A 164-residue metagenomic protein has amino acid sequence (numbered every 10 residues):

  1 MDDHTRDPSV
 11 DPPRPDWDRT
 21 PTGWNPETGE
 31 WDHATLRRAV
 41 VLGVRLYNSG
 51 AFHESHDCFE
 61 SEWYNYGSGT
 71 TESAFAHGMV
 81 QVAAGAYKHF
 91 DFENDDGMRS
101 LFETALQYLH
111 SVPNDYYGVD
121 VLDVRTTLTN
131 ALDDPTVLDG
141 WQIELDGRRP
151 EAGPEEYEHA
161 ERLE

Functional and structural regions predicted by a protein language model:
M1-E164: Acidic, polar-rich N-terminal leader regions of halophilic archaeal proteins
